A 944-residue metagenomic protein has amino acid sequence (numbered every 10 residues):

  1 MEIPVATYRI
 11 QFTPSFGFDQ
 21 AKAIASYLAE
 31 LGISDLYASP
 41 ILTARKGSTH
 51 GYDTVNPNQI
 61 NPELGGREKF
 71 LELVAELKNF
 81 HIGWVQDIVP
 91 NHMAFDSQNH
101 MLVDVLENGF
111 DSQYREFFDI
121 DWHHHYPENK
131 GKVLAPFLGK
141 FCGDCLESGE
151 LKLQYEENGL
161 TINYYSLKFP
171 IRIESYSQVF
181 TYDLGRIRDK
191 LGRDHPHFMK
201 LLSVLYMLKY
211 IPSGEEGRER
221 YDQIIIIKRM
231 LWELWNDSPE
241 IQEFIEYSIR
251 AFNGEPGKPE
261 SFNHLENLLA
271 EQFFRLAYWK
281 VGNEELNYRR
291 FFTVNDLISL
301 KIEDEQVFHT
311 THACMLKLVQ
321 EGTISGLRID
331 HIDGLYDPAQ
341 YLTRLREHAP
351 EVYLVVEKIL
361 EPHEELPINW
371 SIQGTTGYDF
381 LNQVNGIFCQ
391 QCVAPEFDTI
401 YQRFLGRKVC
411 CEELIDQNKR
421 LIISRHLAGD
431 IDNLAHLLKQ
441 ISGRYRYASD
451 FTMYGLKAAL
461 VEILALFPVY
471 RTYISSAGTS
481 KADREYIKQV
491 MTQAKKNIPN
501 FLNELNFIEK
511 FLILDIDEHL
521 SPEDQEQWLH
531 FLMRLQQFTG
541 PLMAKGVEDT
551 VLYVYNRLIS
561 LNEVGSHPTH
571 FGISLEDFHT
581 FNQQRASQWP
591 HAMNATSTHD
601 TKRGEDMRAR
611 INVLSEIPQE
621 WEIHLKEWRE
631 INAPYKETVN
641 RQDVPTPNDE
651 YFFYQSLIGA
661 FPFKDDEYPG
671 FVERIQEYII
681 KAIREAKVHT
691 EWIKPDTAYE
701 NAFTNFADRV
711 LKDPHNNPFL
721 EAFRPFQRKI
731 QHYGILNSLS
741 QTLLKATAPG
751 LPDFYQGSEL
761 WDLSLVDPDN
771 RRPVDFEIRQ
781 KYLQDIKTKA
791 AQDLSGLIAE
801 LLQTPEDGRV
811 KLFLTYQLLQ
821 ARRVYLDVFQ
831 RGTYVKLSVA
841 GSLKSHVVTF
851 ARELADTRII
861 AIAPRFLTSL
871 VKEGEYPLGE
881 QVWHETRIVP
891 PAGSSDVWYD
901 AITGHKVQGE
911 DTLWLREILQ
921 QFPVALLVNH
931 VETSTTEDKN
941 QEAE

Functional and structural regions predicted by a protein language model:
M1-K46, N58-Q59, E63, L71 (+9 more regions): Carbohydrate-interacting/catalytic domains
S48-N56, H92-D121, N369-Y378, R771: Aromatic- and acidic-residue-enriched segments that line the glycan-binding/catalytic groove of carbohydrate-active
F80-H81: Helix C-cap/helix->beta junction micro-motif
I88-F95, V835: Short, glycine/charge-rich beta-strand/loop segments that flank catalytic centers and engage negatively charged groups
N91, R328-L335, Q803: Conserved short loop/turn motifs at secondary-structure junctions
A94-F95, L106, Q402-L405, A435-H436: Alpha-helical transmembrane segments and their helix-helix packing motifs
D96-E174: Active-site region of glycoside hydrolase catalytic domains
